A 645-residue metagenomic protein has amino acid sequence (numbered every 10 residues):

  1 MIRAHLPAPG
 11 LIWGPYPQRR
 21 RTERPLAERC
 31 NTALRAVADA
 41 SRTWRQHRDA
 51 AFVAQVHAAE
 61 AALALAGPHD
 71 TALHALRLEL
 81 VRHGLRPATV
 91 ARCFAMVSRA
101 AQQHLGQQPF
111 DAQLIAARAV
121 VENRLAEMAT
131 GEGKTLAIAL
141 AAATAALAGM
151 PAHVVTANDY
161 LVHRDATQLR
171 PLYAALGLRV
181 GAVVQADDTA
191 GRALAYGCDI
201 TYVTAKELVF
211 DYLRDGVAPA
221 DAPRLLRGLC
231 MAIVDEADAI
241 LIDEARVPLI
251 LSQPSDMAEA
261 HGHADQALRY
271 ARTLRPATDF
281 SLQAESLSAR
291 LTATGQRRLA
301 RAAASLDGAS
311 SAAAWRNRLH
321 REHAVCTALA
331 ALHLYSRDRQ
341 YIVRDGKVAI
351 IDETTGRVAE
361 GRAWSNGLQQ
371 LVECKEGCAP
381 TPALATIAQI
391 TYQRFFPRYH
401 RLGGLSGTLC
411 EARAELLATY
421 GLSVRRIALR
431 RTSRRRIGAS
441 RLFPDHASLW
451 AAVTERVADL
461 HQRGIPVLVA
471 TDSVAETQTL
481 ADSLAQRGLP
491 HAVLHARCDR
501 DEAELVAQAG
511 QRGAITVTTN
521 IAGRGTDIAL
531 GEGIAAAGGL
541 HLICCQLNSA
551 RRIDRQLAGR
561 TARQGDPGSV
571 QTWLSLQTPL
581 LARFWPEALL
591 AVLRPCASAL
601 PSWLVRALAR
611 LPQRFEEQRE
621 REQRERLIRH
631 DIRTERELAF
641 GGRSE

Functional and structural regions predicted by a protein language model:
M1-S598, R606-E645: Conserved P-loop NTPase motor core
P601: Extracytoplasmic ligand-binding site segments that recognize negatively charged/polar headgroups
